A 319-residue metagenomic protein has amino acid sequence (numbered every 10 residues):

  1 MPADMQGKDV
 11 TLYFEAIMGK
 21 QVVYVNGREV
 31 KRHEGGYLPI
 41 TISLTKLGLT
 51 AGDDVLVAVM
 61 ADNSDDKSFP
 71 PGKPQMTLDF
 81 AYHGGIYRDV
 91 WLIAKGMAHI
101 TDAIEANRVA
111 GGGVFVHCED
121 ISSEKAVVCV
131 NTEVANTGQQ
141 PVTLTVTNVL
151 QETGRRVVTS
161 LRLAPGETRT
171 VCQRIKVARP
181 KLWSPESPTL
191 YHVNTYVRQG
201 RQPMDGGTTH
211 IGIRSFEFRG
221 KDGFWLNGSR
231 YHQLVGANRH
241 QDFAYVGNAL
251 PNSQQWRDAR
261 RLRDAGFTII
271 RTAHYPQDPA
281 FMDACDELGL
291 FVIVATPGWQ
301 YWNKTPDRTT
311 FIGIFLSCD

Functional and structural regions predicted by a protein language model:
M1-E105, T137, H210, P276-Q277 (+1 more regions): Accessory beta-strand-rich segments of carbohydrate-active enzymes
Y24-V30, Q151-T153, G200, N227-G228: Short strand-turn-strand beta-turns centered on an Asx-Gly dipeptide
V25, K125-L163, V171-Q173: Beta-strand-rich binding/interaction modules
G27, V90, T132, Y191 (+2 more regions): Conserved, mostly hydrophobic/aromatic
Y37-T41, T45, S68-P71, H83 (+1 more regions): Active-site mouth of glycoside hydrolases
L38-I42, T159, E167-I175: Short strand-edge motifs at loop-to-beta-strand transitions and within beta-strands of extracellular beta-rich domains
I93, R162-A164, H210-R214: Short beta-strand edge segments in extracellular beta-sheet folds
M97-G138: Surface beta-strand/loop "capping" patches
